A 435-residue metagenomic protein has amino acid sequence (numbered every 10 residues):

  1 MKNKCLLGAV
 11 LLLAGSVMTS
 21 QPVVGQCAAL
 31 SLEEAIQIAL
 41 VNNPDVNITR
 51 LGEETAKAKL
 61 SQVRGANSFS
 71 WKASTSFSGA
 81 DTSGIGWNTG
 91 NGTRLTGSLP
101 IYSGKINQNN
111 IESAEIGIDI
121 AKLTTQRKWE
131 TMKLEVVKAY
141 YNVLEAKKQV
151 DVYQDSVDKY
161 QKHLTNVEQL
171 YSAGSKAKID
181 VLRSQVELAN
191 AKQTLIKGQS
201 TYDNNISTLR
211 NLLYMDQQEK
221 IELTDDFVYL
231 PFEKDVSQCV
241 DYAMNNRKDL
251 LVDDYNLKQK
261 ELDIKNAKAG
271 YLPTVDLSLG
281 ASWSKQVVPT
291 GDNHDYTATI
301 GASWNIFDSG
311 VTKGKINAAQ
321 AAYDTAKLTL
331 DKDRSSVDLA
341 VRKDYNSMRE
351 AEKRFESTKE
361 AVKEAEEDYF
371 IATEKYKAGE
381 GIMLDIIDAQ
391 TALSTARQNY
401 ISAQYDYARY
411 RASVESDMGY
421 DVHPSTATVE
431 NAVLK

Functional and structural regions predicted by a protein language model:
M1-A9: Bacterial N-terminal signal peptides that target proteins for export
K2-N3, K128-Y242, D344-S347, A351-R354 (+2 more regions): Periplasmic alpha-helical coiled-coil/stalk elements that build and connect Gram-negative outer-membrane
L6, V24, N399-K435: Acidic, low-complexity, intrinsically disordered peripheral segments
G15-V24: C-terminal segment of classical bacterial N-terminal signal peptides
V23-K72, I101, Q217-K258, I306 (+4 more regions): Bacterial Sec-pathway N-terminal export signals of envelope proteins
N47, S70-N88, I101-R127, L251 (+4 more regions): Small/polar (Gly/Ser/Thr/Ala-rich) solvent-exposed segments that form structured loops/beta-strands/short helices used
I48-V63, K128, M132-Y153, K162 (+5 more regions): Amphipathic alpha-helical coiled-coil segments
L95-G97, I300: Membrane-embedded beta-strands of outer-membrane beta-barrel proteins, especially the hydrophobic/small aromatic
